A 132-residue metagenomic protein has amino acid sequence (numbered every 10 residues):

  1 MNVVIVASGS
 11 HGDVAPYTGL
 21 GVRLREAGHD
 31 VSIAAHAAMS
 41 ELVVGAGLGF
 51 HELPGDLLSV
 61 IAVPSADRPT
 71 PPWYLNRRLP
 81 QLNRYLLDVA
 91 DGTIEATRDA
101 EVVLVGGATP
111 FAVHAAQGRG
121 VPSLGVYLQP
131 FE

Functional and structural regions predicted by a protein language model:
M1-G49: N-terminal subdomain of nucleotide-sugar transferases
S10, D56, T109-P110: Short glycine-rich anion-binding loops that position phosphate/pyrophosphate groups of nucleotides and phosphorylated
A15-Y17, V43, A62, A112-A115: Short glycine-/acidic-enriched loop or helix-start segments at secondary-structure transitions that form or flank
L20-R23, L48-F50, S65-R68, G120-P122: General N-terminal targeting signals
M39-E41, L57-I61, Q129-E132: Short gly/pro/ser/thr-enriched loop/turn and capping motifs at secondary-structure boundaries
G49-E101: Phosphate/nucleotide-donor binding subsite
Y85-E132: Conserved nucleotide-sugar donor-interacting segment of glycosyltransferase catalytic cores, predominantly GT-B
